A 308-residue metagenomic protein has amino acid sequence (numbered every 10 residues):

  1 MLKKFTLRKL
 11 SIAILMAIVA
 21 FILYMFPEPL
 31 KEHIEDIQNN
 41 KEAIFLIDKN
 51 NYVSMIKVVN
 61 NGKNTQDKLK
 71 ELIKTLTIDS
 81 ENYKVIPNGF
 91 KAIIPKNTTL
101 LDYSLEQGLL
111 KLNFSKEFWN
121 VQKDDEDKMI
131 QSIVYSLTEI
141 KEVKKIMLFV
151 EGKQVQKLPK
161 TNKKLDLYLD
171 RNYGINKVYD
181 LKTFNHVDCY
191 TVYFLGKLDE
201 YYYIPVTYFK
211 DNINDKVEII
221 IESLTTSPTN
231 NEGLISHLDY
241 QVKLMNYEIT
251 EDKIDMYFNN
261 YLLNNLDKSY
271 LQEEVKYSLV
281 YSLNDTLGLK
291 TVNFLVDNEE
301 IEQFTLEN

Functional and structural regions predicted by a protein language model:
M1-N308: Bimodal "functional hotspot" detector
